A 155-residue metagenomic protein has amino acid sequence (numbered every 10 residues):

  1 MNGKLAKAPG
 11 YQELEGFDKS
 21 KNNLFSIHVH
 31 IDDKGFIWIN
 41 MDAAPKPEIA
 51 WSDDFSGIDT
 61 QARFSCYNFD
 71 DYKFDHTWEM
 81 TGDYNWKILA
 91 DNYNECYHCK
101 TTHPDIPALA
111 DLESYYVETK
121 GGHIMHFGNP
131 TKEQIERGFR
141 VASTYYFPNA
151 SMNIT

Functional and structural regions predicted by a protein language model:
M1-H28: Long, hydrophobic, well-ordered secondary-structure blocks that form the structural core and pocket-lining surfaces
H28-T155: C-terminal catalytic domain of Rieske-type non-heme iron oxygenases
